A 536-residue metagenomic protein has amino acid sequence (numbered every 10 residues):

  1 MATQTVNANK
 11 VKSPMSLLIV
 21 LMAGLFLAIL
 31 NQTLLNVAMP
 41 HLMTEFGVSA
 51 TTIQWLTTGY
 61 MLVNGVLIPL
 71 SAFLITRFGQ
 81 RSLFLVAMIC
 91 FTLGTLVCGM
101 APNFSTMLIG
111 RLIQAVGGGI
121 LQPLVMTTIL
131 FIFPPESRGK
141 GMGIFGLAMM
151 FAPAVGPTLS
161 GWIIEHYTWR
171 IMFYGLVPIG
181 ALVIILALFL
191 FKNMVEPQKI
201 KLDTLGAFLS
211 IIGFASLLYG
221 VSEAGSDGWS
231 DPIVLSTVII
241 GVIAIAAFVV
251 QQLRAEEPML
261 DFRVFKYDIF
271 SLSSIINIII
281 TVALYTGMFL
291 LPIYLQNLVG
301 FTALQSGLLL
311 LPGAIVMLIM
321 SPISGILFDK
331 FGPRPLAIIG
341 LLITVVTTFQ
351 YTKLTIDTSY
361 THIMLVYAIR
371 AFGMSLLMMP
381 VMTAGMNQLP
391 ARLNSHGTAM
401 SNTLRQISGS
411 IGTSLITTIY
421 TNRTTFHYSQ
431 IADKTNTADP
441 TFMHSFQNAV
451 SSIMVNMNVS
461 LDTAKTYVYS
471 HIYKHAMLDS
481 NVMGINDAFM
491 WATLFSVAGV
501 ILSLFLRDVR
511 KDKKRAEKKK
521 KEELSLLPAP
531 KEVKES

Functional and structural regions predicted by a protein language model:
M1-K10: Short, Lys/Arg-rich, polar N-terminal cytosolic tail immediately upstream of the first transmembrane signal-anchor
A2-T3, I407-D508, K513-S536: Hydrophobic transmembrane architecture of multi-pass small-molecule transporters
K12-T76, S105-L108, I113, G141 (+7 more regions): Transmembrane core module of solute transporters
V37, P69-L70, L124, A154 (+6 more regions): Residue-level hotspots within transmembrane alpha-helices of multi-pass secondary transporters
M61, I68-G206, P232: Helix-loop-helix hairpins in multi-pass membrane proteins, especially solute transporters
M142-I144, M149-V155, G161, I363-N448 (+1 more regions): Small-residue-rich alpha-helical segments with characteristic i,i+4
F173-L188, S210, T237-G241, D487-F505: Symmetry-related core transmembrane helices of the 12-TM Major Facilitator Superfamily/SLC fold
I185-T204, V250-M259, I356, F426 (+1 more regions): Helix-loop junctions on the cytosolic side of multi-pass membrane transporters, especially the intracellular loop
